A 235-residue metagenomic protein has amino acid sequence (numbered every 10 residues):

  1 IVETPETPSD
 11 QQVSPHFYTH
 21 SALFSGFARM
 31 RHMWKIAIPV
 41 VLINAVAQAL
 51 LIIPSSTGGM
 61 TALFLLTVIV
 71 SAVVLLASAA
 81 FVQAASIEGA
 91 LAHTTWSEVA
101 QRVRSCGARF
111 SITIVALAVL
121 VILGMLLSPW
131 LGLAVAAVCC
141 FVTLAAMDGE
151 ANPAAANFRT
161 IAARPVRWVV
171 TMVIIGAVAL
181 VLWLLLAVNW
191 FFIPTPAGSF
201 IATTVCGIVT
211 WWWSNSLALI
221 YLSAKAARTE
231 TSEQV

Functional and structural regions predicted by a protein language model:
V2-A92, W183, A218, L222-A226: Short, small/hydrophobic-residue-rich motifs at membrane-helix boundaries and re-entrant hairpins of integral membrane
H16-V46, E98-L123, A137-L184: Interfacial aromatic "cap" segments that immediately flank transmembrane helices in multipass membrane proteins
S56, P194-T195: Intrinsically disordered, low-complexity coil/linker segments enriched for acidic/polar and small residues
A62-H93, L117-N152, T195-R228: Selective recognition of hydrophobic, aromatic-rich stretches within alpha-helical transmembrane segments of polytopic
S128, R164-W168, T231: A structural motif at transmembrane helix-loop-helix junctions in multipass membrane proteins
F158-R159, K225-V235: Short, highly charged, low-complexity non-transmembrane loops/tails of multi-pass membrane proteins
W183-F191: Transmembrane alpha-helical segments of integral membrane proteins
